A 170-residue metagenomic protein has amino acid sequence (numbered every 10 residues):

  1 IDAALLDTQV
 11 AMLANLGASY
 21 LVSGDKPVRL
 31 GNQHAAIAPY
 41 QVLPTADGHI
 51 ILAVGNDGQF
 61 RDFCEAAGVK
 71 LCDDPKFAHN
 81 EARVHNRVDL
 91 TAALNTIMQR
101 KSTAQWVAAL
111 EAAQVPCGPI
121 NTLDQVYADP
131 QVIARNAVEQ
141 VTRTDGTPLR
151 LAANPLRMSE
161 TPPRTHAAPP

Functional and structural regions predicted by a protein language model:
I1-V54, P163: Active-site-adjacent "lid/gating" segments in soluble enzymes
A38-A113, C117: Aromatic-enriched alpha-helical interface/lid elements that frame and gate functional surfaces
Q41-T45, V138-T144: Short acidic-hydrophobic surface loop/beta-edge motif
D57-G58, Q125, L156, P163: Short, glycine-/Ser/Thr-/acidic-enriched flexible segments
A78, T142-P170: Flexible, small-/acidic-enriched active-site or ligand-binding loops
N86, Q125-D129: Beta-rich nucleic-acid/ligand-interaction surfaces
